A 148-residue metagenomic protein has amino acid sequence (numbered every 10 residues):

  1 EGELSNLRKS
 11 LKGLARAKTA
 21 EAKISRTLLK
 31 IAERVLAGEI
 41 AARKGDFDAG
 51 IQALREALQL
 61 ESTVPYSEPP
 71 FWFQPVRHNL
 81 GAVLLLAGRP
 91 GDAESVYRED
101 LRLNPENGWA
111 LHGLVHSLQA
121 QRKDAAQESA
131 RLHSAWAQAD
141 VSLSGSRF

Functional and structural regions predicted by a protein language model:
S5-R16, R55-P65, E99-R102, H133-S134: Amphipathic alpha-helical segments of tetratricopeptide repeats
E21-I24, L28-K30, F71, P105: Residue signature of alpha-solenoid helical repeat architecture, marking inter-repeat boundaries and helix-start
L29-A32, L36, N79, G113-H116: "A position-specific structural signal for the A-helix of alpha-solenoid helical repeats
K44, A87, Q121-R122: Structural motif corresponding to the intra-repeat A-B loop/turn of tetratricopeptide repeats
K123-F148: Terminal, low-structured helical/coil segments at or just beyond the last alpha-helical repeat
